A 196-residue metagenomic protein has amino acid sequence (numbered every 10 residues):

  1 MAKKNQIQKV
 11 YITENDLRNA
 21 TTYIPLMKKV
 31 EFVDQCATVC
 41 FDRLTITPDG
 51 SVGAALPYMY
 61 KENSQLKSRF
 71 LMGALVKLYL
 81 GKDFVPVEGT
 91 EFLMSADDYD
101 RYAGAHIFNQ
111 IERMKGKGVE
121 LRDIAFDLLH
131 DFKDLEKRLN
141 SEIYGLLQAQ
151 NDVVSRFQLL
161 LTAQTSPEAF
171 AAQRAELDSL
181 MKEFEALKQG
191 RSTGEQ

Functional and structural regions predicted by a protein language model:
M1-N5, T193-Q196: Intrinsically disordered, low-complexity linkers and terminal tails enriched in Pro/Gly and often acidic or mixed-charge
A2-Q65: N-terminal "first-domain core" detector
A37-Q196: Short, surface-exposed, charged amphipathic helix/loop patches that serve as local interaction elements
